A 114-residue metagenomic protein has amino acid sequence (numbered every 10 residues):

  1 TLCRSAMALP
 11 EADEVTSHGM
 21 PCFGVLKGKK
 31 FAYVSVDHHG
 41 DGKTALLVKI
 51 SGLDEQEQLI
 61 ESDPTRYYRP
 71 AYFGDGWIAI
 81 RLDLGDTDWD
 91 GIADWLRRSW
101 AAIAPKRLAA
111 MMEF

Functional and structural regions predicted by a protein language model:
T1-F114: Charge-dense, helix-prone N-terminal extensions
